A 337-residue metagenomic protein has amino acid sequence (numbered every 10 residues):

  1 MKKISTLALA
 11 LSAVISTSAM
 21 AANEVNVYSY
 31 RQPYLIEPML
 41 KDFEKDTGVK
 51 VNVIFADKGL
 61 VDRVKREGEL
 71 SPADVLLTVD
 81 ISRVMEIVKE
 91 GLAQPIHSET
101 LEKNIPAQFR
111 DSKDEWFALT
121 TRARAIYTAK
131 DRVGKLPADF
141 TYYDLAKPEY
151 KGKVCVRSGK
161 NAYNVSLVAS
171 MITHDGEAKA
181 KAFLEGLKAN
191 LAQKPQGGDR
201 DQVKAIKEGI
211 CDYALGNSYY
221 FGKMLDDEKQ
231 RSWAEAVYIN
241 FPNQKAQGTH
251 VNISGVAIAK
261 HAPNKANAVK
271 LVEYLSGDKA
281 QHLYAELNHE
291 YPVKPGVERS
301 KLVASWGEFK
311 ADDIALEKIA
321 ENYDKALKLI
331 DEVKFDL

Functional and structural regions predicted by a protein language model:
A22-E86: Early extracytoplasmic/lumenal segment of secretory-pathway proteins
Y28-R31, S112-K113, T128-K130, K135 (+3 more regions): Short beta-strand->loop
S71-L76, Q94-I126, Y143, K153-V156: A structural signal for short loop-to-beta-strand junctions that line the ligand-binding cleft of periplasmic/secreted
A93-E102, W116-F117, Y143, R231-H250 (+1 more regions): Short beta-strand->loop
A125-R132, V251-N264, L283: A bilobed periplasmic-binding-protein/Venus flytrap-type ligand-binding module shared by bacterial periplasmic
G152-K160, Y274-E298: Periplasmic-binding protein-like
Y163, S170, D175-P242: Ligand-binding pocket segment of bilobal, Venus flytrap-like solute-binding proteins
K301-L337: Extracellular/periplasmic bilobal clamshell ligand-binding domains
